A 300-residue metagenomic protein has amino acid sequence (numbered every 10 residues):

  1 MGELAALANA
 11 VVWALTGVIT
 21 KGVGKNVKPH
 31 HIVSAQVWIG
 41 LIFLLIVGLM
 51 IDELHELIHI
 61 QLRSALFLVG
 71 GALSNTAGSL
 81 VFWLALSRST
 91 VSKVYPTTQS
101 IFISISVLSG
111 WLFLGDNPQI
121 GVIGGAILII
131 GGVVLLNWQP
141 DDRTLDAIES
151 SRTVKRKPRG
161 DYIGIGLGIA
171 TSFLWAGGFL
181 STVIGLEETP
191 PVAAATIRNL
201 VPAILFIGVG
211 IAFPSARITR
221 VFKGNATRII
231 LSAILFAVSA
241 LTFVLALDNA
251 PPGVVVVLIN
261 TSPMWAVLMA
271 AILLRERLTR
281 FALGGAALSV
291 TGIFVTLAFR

Functional and structural regions predicted by a protein language model:
M1-W13, G17-H31, A35-L73, A77-S89 (+6 more regions): Membrane-interface interhelical linkers
A8, A35-Q36, G70, T97-T98 (+4 more regions): Hydrophobic core positions of alpha-helical segments in small-molecule transporters and transporter systems
V11, L15, I42, L73 (+8 more regions): Hydrophobic/aromatic residues within the transmembrane alpha-helices of Major Facilitator Superfamily
H30, S92, Q119, V192-A193 (+2 more regions): Residues that define the loop-to-transmembrane-helix transition and helix capping in multi-pass membrane transporters
W38-L44, T97-L112, V201-L205, S239-T242 (+3 more regions): Alpha-helical transmembrane segments of compact multi-pass small-molecule transporters, enriched in specific families
T98, G115-L135, Q139-A147, N249 (+1 more regions): Loop-to-transmembrane alpha-helix entry segments
I103-G124, V134, V209, P214 (+1 more regions): C-terminal transmembrane-helix exit sites in multi-pass transporters
V154-A193: Selected transmembrane alpha-helices and immediately adjacent juxtamembrane segments of polytopic inner-membrane
